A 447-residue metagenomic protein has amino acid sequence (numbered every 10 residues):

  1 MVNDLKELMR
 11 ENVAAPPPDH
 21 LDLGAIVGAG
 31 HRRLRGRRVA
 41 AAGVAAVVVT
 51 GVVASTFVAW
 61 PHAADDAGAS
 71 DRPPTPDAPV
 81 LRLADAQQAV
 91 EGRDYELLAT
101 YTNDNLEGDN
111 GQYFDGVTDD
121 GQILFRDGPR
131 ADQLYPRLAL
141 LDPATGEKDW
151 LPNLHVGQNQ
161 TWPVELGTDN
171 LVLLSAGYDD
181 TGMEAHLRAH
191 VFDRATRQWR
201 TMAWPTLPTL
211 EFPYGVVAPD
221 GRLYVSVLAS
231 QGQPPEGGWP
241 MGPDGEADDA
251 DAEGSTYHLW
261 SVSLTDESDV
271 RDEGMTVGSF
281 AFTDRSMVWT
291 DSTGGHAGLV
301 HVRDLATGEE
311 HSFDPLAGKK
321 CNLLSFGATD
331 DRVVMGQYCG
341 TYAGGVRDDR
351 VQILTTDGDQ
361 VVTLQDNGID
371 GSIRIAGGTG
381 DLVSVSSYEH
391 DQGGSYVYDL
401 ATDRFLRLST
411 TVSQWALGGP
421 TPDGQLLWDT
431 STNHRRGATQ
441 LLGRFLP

Functional and structural regions predicted by a protein language model:
M1-P79, P447: N-terminal export/targeting signals for secretion/compartment entry
R93-G108, E147-L154, Q198-P205, D266-G274 (+3 more regions): A short beta-strand motif characteristic of beta-propeller blades
D104-T118, H155-T168, W204-D220, E273-S286 (+3 more regions): Repeated scaffold domains used in trafficking and secretory/extracellular systems, primarily beta-propellers
G121, F125-R130, A176-E184, S226-G254 (+2 more regions): Short, conserved, GDST-rich strand-edge loop motifs in beta-rich repeat architectures
I123-D127, L171-S175, L223-L228, M287-D291 (+3 more regions): Residue position within the beta-strands of beta-propeller blades
D142-G146, F192-R197, V262-E267, R303-G308 (+3 more regions): Short loop/turn segments that connect beta-strands within beta-propeller blades
T145-Y178, A185-L187, W199, A203-T206: Blade-loop segments of beta-propeller domains
S413-P447: Blade-level signature of beta-propeller repeat domains, shared across WD40, Kelch, NHL, RCC1 and BNR/Asp-box propellers
